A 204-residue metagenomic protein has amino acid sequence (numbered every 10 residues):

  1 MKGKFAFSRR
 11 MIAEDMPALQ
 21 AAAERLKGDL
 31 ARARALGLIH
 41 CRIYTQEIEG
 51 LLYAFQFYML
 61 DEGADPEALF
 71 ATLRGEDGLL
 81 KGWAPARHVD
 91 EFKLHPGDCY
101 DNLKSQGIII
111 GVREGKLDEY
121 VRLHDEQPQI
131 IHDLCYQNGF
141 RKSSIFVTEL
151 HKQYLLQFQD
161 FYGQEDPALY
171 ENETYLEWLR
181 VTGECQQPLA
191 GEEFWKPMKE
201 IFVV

Functional and structural regions predicted by a protein language model:
M1-L19, L103-G115: Short glycine-/aliphatic-rich beta-strand segments at the starts of folded cytosolic domains
R10-D15, Q56-E62, I110-E114, F158-G163: Short beta-strand-to-loop capping motifs
A13-A31: Insoluble glucan recognition modules
K27-F55, H132-Q164: Short, glycine- and small/hydrophobic-rich beta-strand elements in well-ordered beta-sheets
R34-H40, Y58-H88, N138-R141, D160-K199: An amphipathic, aromatic/His-enriched active-site/gating alpha helix that lines ligand/cofactor pockets
A86-G111: Surface-exposed beta-loop interaction hotspot
E114-Q137, G183, P188-F194: K/E-rich alpha-helical interaction surfaces of small helical-bundle regulatory domains
F202-V203: Hydrophobic, proline/glycine-rich low-complexity stretches
